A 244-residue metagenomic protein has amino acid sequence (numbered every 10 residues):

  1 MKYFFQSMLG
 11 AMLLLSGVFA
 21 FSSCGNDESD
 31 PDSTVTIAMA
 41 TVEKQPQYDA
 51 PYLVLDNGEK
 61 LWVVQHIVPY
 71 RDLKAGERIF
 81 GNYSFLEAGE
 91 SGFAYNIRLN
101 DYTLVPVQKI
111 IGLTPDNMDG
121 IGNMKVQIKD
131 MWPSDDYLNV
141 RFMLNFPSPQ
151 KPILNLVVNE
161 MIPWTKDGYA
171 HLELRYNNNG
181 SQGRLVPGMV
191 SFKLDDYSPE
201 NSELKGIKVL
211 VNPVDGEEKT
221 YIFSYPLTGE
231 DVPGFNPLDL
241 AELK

Functional and structural regions predicted by a protein language model:
M1-A11: Bacterial N-terminal signal peptides that target proteins for export
F19-S23: C-terminal motif of bacterial Sec signal peptides marking the signal peptidase cleavage site
G25-E28: Bacterial signal peptide processing site
S33-K244: First exposed extracellular module after export/assembly in secreted or surface-exposed proteins
